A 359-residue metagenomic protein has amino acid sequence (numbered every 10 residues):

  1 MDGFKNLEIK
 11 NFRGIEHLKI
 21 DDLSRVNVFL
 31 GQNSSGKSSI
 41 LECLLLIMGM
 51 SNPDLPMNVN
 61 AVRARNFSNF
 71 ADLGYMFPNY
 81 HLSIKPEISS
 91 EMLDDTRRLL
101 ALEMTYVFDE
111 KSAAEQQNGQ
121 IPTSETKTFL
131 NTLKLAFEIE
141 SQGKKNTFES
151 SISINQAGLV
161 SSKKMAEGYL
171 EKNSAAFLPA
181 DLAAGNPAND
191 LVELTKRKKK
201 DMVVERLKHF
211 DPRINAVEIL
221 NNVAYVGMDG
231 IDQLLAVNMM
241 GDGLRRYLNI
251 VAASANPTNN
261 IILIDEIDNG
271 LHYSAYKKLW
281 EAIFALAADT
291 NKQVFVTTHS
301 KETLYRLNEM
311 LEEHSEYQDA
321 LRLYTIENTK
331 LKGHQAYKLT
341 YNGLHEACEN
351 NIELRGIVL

Functional and structural regions predicted by a protein language model:
M1-G49, N60-R65: Pre-Walker A-like glycine/lysine-rich segment at the N-terminus of P-loop NTPase domains
M50-P257, I261, R322, E327-L359: Phosphate-coordinating catalytic segments in nucleotide- and nucleic-acid-processing enzymes
T258-N260, N291-F295: Loop/turn-to-beta-strand initiation segments
D265-I267: Walker B catalytic acidic pair
L279-I283: Conserved hydrophobic alpha-helix in the ABC-type ATPase nucleotide-binding domain
T297-H299: H-loop/switch region of ABC-family ATPase nucleotide-binding domains
